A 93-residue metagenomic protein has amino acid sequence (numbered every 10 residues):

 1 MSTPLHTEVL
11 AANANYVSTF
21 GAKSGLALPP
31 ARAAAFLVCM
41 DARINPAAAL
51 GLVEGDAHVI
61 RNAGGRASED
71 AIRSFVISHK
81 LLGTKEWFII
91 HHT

Functional and structural regions predicted by a protein language model:
S2-S68: Short, conserved "active-site rim" segments that organize catalytic pockets and cofactor/ligand binding
E54-T93: Short HxH-centered metal-ligating active-site micro-motif
